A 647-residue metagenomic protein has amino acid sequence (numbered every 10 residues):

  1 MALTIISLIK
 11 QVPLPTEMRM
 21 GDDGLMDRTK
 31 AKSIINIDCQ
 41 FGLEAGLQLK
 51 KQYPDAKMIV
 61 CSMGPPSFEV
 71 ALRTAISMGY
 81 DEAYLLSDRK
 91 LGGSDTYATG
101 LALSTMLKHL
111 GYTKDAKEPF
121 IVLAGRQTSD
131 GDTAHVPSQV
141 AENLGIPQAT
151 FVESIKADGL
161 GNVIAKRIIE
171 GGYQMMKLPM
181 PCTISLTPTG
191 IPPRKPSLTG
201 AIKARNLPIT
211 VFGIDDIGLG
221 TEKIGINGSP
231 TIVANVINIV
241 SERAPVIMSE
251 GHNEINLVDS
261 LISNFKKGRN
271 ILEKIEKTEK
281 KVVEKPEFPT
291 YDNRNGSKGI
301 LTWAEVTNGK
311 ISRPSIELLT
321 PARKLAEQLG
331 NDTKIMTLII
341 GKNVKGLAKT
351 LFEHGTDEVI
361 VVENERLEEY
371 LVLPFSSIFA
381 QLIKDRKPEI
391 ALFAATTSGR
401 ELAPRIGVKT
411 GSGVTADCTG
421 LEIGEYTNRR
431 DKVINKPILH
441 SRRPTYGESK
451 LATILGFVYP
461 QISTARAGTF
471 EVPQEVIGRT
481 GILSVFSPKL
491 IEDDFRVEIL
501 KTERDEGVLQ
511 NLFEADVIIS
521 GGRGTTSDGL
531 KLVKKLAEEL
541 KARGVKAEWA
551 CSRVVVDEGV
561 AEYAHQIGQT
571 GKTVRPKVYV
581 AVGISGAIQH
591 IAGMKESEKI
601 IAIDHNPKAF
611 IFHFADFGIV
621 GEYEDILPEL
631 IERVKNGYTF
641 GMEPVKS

Functional and structural regions predicted by a protein language model:
M1-S647: N-terminal glycine-rich FAD/FM-binding segment characteristic of electron-transfer flavoproteins
